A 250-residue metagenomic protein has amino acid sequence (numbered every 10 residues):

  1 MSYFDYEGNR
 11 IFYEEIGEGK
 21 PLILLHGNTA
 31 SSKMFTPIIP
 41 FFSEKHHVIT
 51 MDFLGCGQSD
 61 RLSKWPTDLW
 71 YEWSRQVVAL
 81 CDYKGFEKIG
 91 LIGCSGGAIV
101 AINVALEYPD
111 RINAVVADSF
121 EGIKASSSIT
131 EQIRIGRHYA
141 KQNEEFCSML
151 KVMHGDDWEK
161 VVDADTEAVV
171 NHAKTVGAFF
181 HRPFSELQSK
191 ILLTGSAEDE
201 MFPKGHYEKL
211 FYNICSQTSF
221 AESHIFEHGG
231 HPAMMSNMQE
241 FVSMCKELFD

Functional and structural regions predicted by a protein language model:
N9-L62: Conserved HGGG/HGGXW glycine-rich cap/lid loop of the alpha/beta-hydrolase fold
N28, I89, G93-S95: Conserved alpha/beta-hydrolase "nucleophile elbow" surrounding the catalytic nucleophile
T50-G90: Active-site loop/oxyanion-hole signature of alpha/beta-hydrolase fold enzymes
I99-E107, R111-E145: Flexible "cap/lid" loop of the alpha/beta hydrolase fold
E167-P183: Active-site nucleophile elbow and catalytic-triad environment of alpha/beta-hydrolase enzymes
F180, S189, P203-I214: Short alpha-helix in the alpha/beta-hydrolase fold that links the catalytic acid
L187, L193-G195, D199: Short beta-strand/loop motif that positions the catalytic acidic residue of the alpha/beta-hydrolase fold
A221-D250: Catalytic active-site module of serine/aspartate enzymes centered on a nucleophile-bearing elbow/loop
